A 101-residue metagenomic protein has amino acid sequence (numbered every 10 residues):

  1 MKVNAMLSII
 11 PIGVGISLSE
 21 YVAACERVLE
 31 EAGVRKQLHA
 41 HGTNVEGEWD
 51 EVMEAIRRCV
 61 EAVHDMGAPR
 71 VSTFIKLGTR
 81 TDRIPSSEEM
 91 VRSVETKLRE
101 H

Functional and structural regions predicted by a protein language model:
M1-H101: Charge-rich, low-complexity N-terminal segments
